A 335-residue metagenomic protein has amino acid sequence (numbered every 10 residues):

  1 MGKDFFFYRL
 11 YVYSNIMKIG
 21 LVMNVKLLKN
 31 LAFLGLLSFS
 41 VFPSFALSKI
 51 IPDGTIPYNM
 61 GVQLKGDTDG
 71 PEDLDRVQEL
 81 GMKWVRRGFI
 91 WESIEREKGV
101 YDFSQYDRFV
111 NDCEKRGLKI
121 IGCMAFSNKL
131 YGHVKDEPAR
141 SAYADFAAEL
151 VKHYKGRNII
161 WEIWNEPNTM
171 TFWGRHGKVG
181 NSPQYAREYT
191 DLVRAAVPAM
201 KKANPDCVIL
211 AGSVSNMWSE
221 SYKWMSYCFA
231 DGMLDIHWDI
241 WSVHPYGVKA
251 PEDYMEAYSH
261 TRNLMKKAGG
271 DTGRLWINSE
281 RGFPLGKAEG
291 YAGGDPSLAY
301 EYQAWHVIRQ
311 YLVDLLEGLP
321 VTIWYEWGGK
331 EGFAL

Functional and structural regions predicted by a protein language model:
L21-A32: Bacterial N-terminal signal peptides that target proteins for export
A32-V41: Bacterial N-terminal signal peptides
L47-K83, G88-I90: Boundary/entry segment of secreted carbohydrate-active catalytic domains
N59-L64, K83-F89, I120-M124, I159-I163 (+5 more regions): Structural recognition of the beta-strand scaffold that forms the well-ordered cores of secreted hydrolase catalytic
D73-R76, L80-L234, P245-V248: Substrate-binding cleft and catalytic face of glycoside hydrolase catalytic domains, especially the flexible beta-alpha
L192-Y222, A268-G286, L319-G329: Aromatic-lined carbohydrate-recognition surfaces of secreted/lumenal glycan-active proteins
V214-S242, P284-G294, L298, E331-A334: Substrate-binding cleft/loops of secretory-pathway carbohydrate-active enzymes
G282-L335: Aromatic/acidic polysaccharide-binding cleft in carbohydrate-active enzymes
